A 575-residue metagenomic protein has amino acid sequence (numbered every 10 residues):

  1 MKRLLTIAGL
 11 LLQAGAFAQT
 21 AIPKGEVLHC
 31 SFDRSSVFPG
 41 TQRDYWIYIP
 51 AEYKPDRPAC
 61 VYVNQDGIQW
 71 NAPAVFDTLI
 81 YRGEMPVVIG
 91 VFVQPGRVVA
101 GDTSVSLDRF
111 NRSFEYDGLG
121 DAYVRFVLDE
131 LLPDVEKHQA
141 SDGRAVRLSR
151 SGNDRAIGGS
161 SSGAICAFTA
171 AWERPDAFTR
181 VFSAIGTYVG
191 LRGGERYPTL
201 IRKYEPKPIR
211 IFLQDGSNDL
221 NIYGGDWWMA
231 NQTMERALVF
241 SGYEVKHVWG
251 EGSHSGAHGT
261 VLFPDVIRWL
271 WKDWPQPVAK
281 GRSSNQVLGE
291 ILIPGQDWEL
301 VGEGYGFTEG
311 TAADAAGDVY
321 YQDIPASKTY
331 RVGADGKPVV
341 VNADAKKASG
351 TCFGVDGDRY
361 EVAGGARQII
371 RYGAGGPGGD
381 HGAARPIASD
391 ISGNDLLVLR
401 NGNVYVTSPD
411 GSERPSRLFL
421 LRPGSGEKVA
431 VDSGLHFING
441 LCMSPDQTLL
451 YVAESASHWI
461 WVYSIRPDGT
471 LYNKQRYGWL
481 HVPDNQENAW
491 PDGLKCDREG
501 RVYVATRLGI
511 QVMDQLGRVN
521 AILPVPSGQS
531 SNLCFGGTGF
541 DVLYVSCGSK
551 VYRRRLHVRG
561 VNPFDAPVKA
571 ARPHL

Functional and structural regions predicted by a protein language model:
Q19-K280: Non-catalytic cap/lid and distal C-terminal segments of serine-dependent acyl enzymes
A279-D297, R417, P563-F564, A571 (+1 more regions): Blade/loop signatures of beta-propeller domains
S283-S284, D297-S327: Beta-strand-rich domains and repeat architectures in extracellular enzymes and scaffolds, especially beta-propellers
D297-G302, K337-N342, H381-A388, E427-S433 (+2 more regions): A short beta-strand motif characteristic of beta-propeller blades
E303-D318, D344-A363, Q368, S389-R417 (+4 more regions): Beta-rich, blade/repeat-based domains predominating in secreted/periplasmic proteins but also intracellular
I324, G364, P409-G411, S455 (+5 more regions): Short loop/turn segments immediately following the C-termini of beta-strands
G375-G378, Y463-T470, L556-P563: Short loop/turn segments immediately following beta-strands, especially the blade-tip and inter-blade linker loops
C534-L575: Blade-level signature of beta-propeller repeat domains, shared across WD40, Kelch, NHL, RCC1 and BNR/Asp-box propellers
